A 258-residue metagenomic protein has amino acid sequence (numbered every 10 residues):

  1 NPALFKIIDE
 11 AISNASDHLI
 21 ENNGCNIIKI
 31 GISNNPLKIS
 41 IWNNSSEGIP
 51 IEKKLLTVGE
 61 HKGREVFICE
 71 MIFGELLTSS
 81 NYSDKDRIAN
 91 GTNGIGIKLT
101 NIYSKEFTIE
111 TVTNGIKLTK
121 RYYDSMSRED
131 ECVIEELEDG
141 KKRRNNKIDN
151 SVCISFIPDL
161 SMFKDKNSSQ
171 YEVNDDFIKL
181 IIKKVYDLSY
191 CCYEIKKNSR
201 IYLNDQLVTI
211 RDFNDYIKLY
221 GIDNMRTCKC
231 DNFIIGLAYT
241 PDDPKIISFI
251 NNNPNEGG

Functional and structural regions predicted by a protein language model:
N1-D149, C153-F156: GHKL (Bergerat-fold) ATPase N-terminal catalytic module, capturing the glycine-rich phosphate-binding loop and acidic
N1-I28, W42, Y171-I182, Y186 (+2 more regions): N-terminal, positively charged regions that mediate nucleic acid binding
L37-S45, S79-Y82, S151-M162, Y193-L203 (+1 more regions): Short acidic (Asp/Glu) and glycine-rich catalytic loops that position anionic groups and cofactors
L56, D84-K85, L160-D176: Short, polar/flexible loop-turn hinges at active-site or ligand-entry regions and domain interfaces
E60-R64, R87, T92, E172-F177 (+1 more regions): Short alpha-helix boundary/capping segments
E135-K142, N167, K179-G258: GHKL/Histidine-kinase-like ATPase module
